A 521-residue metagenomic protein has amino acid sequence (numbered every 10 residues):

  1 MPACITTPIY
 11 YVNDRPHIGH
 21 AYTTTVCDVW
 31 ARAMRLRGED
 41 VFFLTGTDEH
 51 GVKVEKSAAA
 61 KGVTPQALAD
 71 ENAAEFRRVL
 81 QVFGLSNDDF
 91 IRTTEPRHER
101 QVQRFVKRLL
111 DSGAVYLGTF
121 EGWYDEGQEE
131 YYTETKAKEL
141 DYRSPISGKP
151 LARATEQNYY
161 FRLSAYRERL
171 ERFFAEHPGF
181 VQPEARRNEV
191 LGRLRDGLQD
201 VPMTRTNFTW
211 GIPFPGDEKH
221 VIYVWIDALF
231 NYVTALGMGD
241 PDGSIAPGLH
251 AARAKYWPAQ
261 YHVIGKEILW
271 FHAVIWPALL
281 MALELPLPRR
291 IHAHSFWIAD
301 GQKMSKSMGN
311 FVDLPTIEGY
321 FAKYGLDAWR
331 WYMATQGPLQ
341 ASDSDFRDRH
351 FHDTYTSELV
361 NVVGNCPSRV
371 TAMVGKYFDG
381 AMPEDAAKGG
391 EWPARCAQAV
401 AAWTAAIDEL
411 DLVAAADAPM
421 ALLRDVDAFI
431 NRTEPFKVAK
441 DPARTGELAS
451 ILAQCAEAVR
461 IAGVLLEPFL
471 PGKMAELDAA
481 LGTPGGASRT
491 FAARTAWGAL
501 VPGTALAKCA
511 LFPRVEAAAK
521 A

Functional and structural regions predicted by a protein language model:
M1-L117: N-terminal Rossmann-like or analogous alpha/beta NTP/dinucleotide-binding catalytic cores that position adenine
M1-P2, I9, F42, G46 (+5 more regions): Basic, alpha-helical terminal appendages of large translation-related enzymes
M1-T45, R97-Q101, P145-K376, D417-P419: Structured secondary-structure scaffolds
V29, A67-R78, R104, V362-R369 (+3 more regions): A non-catalytic, amphipathic alpha-helix used as a structural packing/dimerization or gating element in enzyme scaffolds
G51-V52, S86, G122-Q128, A394: Short, conserved phosphate-binding/catalytic loop or strand-edge motifs used in phosphoryl-/nucleotidyl-transfer
D89-R100, G118-Y131, R187, A293-H294: Short, glycine/charge-rich beta-strand/loop segments that flank catalytic centers and engage negatively charged groups
S112-R167, E171: Cys/His-rich short segments
L269, Q336-L339, F346, H350 (+3 more regions): Active-site-proximal binding-pocket segments
